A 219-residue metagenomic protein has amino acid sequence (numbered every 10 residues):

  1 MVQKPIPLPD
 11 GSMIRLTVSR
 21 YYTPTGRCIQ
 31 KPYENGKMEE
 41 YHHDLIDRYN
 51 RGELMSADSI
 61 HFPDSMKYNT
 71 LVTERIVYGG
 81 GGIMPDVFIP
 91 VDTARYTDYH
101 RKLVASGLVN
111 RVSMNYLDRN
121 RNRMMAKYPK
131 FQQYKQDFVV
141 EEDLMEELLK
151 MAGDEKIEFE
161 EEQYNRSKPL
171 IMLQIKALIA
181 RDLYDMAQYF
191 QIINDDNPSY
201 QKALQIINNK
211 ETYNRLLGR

Functional and structural regions predicted by a protein language model:
V2-M38: Conserved phosphate-handling catalytic cores of large alpha/beta enzymes
C28-I29, Y33, M38-R219: Conserved functional hotspot residues or short segments at active or partner-binding sites across diverse domains
